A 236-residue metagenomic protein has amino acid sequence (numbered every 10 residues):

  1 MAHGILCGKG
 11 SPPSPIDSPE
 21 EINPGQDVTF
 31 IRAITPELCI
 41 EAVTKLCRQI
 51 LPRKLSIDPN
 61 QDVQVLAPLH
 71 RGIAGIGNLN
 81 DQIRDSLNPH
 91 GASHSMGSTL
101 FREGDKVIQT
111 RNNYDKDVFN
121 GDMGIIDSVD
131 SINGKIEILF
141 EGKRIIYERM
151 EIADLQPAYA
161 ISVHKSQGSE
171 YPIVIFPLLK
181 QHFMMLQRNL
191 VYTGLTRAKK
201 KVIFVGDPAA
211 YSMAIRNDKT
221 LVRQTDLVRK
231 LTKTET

Functional and structural regions predicted by a protein language model:
M1-A2, D122-T236: C-terminal accessory regions
M1-V107, N113-K116: Conserved helicase motor core of P-loop NTPases
F119: Conserved flavin/dinucleotide-binding core of flavoenzymes
